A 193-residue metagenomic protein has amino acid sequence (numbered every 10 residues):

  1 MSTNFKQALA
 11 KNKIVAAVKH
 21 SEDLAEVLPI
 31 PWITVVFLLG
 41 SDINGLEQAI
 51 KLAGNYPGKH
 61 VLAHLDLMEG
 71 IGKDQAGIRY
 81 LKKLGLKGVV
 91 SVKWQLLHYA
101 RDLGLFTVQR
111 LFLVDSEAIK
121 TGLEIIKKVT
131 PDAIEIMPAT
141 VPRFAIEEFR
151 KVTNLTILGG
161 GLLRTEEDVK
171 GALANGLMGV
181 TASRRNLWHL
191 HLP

Functional and structural regions predicted by a protein language model:
M1-L62, E69-I71, K82-G85: Conserved N-terminal beta1-alpha1 strand-loop-helix module at the mouth
V15-K19, T34-I43, L62-M68, L84-Q95 (+3 more regions): Catalytic beta/alpha-barrel core
L24-P29, K73-L81, T121-I126, F144-G159 (+1 more regions): Catalytic cores of alpha/beta
I30-V36, G58, K83-K87, D102-V108 (+3 more regions): Glycine-enriched alpha-helix->loop->beta-strand junction motifs that scaffold or abut catalytic
V36-G40, Q95-L96, P138-V141, G161-P193: Glycine-rich phosphate-binding active-site loops on the catalytic face of alpha/beta enzymes
G45, G70-I71, H98, E117 (+3 more regions): Generic structural signal for helix capping and beta-alpha/helix-loop junctions
E47-H60, D66-L84, I126-A133, V169-N186: Ligand-binding grooves and catalytic loops that recognize ribose/phosphate and carbohydrate rings, and esterified lipid
E47-L67, Q75-A76, K83-L84, Y99-R110 (+1 more regions): Alpha-helix-loop-beta-strand connector modules within alpha/beta enzyme cores
